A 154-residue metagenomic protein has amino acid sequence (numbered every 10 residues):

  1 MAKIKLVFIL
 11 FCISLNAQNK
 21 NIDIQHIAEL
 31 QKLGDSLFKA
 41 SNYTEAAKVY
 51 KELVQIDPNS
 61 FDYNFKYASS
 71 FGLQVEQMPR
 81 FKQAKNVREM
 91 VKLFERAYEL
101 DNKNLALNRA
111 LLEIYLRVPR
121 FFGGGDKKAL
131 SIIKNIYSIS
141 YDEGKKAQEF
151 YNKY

Functional and structural regions predicted by a protein language model:
M1-I27: Bacterial Sec-dependent N-terminal signal peptides
A17-T44, K48-V49, Q55, F61-F65: N-terminal leader/linker segments that initiate helical-solenoid repeat arrays
E29, Y63, L107, E143-K146: TPR alpha-solenoid repeat register
L53, R96-A97, N135-I136: Canonical positions in the second alpha-helix
A68, L73-R80, E113-G123, N152-Y154: Short coil/turn linking the two alpha-helices of tandem helical-hairpin repeats
